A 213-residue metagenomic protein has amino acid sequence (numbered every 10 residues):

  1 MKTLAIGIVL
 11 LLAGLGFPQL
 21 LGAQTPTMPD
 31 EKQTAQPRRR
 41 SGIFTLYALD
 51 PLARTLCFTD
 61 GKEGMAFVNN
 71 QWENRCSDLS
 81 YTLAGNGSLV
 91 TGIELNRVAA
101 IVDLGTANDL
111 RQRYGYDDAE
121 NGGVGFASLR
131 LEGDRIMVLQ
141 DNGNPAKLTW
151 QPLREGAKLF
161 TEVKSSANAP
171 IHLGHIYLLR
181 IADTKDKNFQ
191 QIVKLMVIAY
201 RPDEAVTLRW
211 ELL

Functional and structural regions predicted by a protein language model:
M1-A5: Positively charged n-region of N-terminal signal peptides that target proteins for export
G7-G16: Bacterial N-terminal signal peptides
G16-F17, G115: Short, flexible coil/linker elements and helix-boundary hinge sites characteristic of intrinsically disordered
P18-A23: Boundary at the C-terminal end of the N-terminal hydrophobic targeting segment
Q24-N168: N-terminal "domain-start" segment
D30-Q36, G42, L46, N188 (+2 more regions): Extracellular/surface-associated beta-sandwich interaction domains
L79, Y177-L179, L208: Generic structural hydrophobic/aromatic packing signal, biased to beta-strands
L139-K194, I198-D203, L212: Acidic, glycine-rich flexible loop segments
